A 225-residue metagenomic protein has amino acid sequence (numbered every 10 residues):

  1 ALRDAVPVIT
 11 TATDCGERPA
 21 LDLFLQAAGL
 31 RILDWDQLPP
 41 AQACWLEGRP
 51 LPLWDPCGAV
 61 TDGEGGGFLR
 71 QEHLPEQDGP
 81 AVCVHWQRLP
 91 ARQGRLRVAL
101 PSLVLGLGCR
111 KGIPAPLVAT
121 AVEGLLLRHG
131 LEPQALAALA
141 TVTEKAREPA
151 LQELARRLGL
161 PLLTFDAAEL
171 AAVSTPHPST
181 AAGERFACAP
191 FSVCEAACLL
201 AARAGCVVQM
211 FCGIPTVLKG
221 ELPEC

Functional and structural regions predicted by a protein language model:
A1-L2, V6-V8, T13-R31, D36-K145 (+1 more regions): Conserved mixed alpha/beta catalytic, RNA-binding, or beta-rich assembly cores of soluble enzyme, regulatory
A1-T10, G16-E17, V142, L151-V193: Long, charge-dense
E17-D22, V173-P176, T216-E221: Short, solvent-exposed polar/charged micro-motifs at secondary-structure junctions
G29-L30, G66-L74, H177, F186-A187 (+1 more regions): Short glycine-aromatic motifs
W35-L38, F186-A201: Short, basic, helix/turn surface patches
C83-V98, A197-C225: C-terminal edge-of-domain segments
Q134, K145, V173-P176, R203: Surface-exposed loop/turn and secondary-structure junction residues enriched for glycine/proline
L139, R185-F186, M210-F211: Short, flexible active-site recognition loops that position polar ligands and cofactors
